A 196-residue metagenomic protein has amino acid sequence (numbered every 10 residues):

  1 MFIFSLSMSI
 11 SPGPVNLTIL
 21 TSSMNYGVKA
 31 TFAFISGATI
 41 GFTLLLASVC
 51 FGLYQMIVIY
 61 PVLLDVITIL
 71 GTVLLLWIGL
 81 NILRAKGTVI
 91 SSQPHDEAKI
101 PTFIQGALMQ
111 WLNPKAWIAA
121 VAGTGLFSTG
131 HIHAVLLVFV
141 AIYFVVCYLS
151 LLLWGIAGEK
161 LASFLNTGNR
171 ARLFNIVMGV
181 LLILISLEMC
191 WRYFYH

Functional and structural regions predicted by a protein language model:
M1, S5, A38, G106-Q110 (+1 more regions): Residue-level signature of transmembrane alpha-helical cores of multipass secondary-active transporters and flippases
M1-D65, A122-F139: Juxtamembrane transmembrane-helix termini in multi-pass membrane transport proteins
L6, I10, L44, L80 (+3 more regions): Hydrophobic/aromatic residues within the transmembrane alpha-helices of Major Facilitator Superfamily
K29-T102, A157, L187: Membrane helix-loop-helix hairpins that form the core translocation module of multi-pass transporters
A47-C50, W111-V121, V180-H196: Hydrophobic alpha-helical transmembrane segments in multi-pass integral membrane proteins
I59-T88, C147-S150, W154, A162-H196: Selective transmembrane alpha-helices of multi-pass membrane proteins
